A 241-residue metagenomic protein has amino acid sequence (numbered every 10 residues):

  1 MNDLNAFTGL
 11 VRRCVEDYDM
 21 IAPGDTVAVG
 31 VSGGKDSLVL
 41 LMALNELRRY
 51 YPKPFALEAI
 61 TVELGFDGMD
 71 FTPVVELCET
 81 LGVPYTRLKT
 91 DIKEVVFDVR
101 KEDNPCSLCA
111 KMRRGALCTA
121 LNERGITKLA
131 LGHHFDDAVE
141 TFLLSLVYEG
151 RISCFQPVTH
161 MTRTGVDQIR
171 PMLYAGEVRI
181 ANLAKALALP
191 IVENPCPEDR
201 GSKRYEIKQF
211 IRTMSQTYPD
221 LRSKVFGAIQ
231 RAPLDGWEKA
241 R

Functional and structural regions predicted by a protein language model:
M1-E140, Y148, V178-A186: ATP-dependent adenylation/nucleotidyltransferase module used to activate substrates
L4, A110, R200-K203, I207 (+2 more regions): Generic structural signal for well-ordered, non-membrane alpha-helical segments in soluble metabolic enzymes
Y18, L47, Y51, M214-T217 (+2 more regions): Solvent-exposed amphipathic alpha-helical surface segments
R49, P105-C106, E149-G150, K208-M214 (+2 more regions): Short alpha-helix boundary/capping motifs
L57, D136-F210, Q216: Catalytic subdomain that performs nucleotidyl-dependent activation
L64, E198, I229: Glycine-rich beta-alpha junction loops
A110-N122, V158-T164, I211, S215-Q230: Short, basic, helix/turn surface patches
S202, D220-R241: A short, charged, Gly/Pro-tolerant segment at domain boundaries
